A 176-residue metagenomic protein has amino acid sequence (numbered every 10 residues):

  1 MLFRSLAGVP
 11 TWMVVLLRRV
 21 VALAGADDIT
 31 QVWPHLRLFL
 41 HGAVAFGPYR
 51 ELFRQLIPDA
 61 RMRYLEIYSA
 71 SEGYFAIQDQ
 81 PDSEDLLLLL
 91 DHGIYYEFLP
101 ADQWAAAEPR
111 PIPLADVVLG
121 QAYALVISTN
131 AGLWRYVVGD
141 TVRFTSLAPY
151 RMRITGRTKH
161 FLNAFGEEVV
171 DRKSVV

Functional and structural regions predicted by a protein language model:
M1-V176: Active-site glycine/GP-rich loop and adjacent strand/helix microenvironment that borders small-molecule binding pockets
